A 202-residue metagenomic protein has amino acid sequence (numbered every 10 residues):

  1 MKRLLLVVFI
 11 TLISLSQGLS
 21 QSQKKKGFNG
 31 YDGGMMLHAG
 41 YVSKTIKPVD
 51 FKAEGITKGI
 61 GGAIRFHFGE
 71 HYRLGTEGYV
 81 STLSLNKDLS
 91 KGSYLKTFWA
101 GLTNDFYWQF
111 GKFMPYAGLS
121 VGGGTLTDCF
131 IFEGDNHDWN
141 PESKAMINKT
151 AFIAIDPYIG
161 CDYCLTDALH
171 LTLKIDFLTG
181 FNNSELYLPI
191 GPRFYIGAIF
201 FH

Functional and structural regions predicted by a protein language model:
M1-N29: Cleavable N-terminal export/targeting peptides
L19-F68, Y72-E77, G197-H202: Short glycine/proline- and aromatic-enriched beta-strand/turn motifs that initiate or cap beta-hairpins
N29-G33, E54-I60, Y94-A100, F113 (+2 more regions): Residues that define the transmembrane beta-barrel architecture of outer-membrane proteins
G33-G40, L126-D128, P141-L165, R193-I199: Outer membrane beta-barrel transmembrane domains
T45-D50, L85-G92, P141-I147, L178-L186: Extracellular loop and loop/strand-boundary signature of outer-membrane beta-barrel proteins
F66-W139, I155, Y163-L169, G197-H202: Gram-negative (and chloroplast) outer-membrane scaffold detector with strong preference for beta-barrel transmembrane
I159, L171-L173: Surface-exposed extracellular loop regions of Gram-negative outer-membrane beta-barrel proteins
K174-F201: C-terminal/domain-terminus segments
